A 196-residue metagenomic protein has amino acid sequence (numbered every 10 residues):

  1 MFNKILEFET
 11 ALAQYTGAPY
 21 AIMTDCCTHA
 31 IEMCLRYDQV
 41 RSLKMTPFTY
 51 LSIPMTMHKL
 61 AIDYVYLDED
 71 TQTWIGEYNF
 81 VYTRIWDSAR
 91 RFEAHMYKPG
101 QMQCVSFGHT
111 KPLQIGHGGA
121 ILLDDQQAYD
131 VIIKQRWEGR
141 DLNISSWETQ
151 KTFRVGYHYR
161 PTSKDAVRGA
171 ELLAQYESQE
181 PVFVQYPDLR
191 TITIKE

Functional and structural regions predicted by a protein language model:
M1-E7, E171: A structural motif shared across PLP-dependent enzymes of the aminotransferase-like
E7, H29, L51-S52, Q127: Short alpha-helical
T10-M33, K44-F48, V65-D68: Short loop-beta-helix segment that forms the pyridoxal 5′-phosphate
A18-P19, Y82, P99-Q101: Short, well-ordered alpha-helix to beta-strand connector turns
M33-H95: PLP-dependent aminotransferase-like
F92-Y97, M102-E196: Active-site region of PLP-dependent enzymes
